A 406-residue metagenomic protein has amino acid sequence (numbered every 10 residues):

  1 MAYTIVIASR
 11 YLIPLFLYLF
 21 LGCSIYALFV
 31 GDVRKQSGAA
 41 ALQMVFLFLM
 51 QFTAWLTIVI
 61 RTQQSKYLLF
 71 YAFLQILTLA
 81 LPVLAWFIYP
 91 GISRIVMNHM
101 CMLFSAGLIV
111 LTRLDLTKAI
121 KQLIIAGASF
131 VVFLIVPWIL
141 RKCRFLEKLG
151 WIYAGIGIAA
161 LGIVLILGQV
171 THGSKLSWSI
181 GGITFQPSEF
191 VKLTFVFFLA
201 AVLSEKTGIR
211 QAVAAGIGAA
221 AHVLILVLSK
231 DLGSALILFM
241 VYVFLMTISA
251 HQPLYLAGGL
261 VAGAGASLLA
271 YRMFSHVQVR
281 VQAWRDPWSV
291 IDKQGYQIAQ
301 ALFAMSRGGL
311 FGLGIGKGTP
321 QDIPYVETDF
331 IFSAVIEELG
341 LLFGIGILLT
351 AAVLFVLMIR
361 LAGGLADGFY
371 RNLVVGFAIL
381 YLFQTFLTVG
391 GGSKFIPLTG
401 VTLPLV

Functional and structural regions predicted by a protein language model:
M1-Y89, C101-L111, F130-L134: Transmembrane alpha-helices
Q64-K293, S333, E337-S393: Hydrophobic alpha-helical transmembrane segments of multi-pass inner membrane proteins, especially in bacterial systems
H99, G318-P320, V406: A generic structured-segment signal
D231-L236, F311-I315, V326-T328, I345 (+1 more regions): Transmembrane helix boundary and interhelical junction motifs in multipass membrane proteins
M305, G309-L342, A362-L365: Long extracytoplasmic/lumenal interhelical loops at the membrane interface of multi-pass membrane proteins
K394-V406: Transmembrane alpha-helices of multi-pass inner-membrane enzymes
